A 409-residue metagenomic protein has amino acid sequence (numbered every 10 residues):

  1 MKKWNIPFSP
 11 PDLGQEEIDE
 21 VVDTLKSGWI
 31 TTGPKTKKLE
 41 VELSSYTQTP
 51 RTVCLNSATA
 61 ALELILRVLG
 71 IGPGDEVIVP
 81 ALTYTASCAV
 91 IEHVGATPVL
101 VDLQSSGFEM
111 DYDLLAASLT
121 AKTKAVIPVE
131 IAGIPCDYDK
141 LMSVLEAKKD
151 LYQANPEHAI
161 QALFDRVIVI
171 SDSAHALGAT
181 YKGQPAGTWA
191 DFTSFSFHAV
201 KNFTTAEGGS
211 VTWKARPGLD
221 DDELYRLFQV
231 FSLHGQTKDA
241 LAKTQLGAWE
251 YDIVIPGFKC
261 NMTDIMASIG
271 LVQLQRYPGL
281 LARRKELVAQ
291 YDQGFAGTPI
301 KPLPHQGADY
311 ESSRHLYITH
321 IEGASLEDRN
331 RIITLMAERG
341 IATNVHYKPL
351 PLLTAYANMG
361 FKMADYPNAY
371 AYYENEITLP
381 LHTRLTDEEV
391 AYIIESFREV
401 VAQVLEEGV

Functional and structural regions predicted by a protein language model:
M1-W29, P34, D252-V254, P380: N-terminal "arm"/small-domain region of PLP-dependent enzymes with the aminotransferase-like
W29-E76, V90-E92, L100, K149-Q153: Phosphate-binding glycine-rich loop
K37-V41, T49-P50, A125-V129, I134 (+4 more regions): PLP-dependent aminotransferase class I/II
V53, I78, V99, I168-I170 (+3 more regions): Structural detector of well-ordered beta-strand residues that form the stable sheet scaffold of enzyme domains
R67-S173, T180: PLP-dependent aminotransferase-like
A89-I91, P185, I265: Hydrophobic/aromatic ligand-binding patch that stacks against planar heteroaromatic rings of cofactors or nucleotides
E157-T204, R226, W249-I253, P302: Conserved active-site segment immediately N-terminal to the catalytic lysine that forms the internal aldimine
H175, T188-K238, D264: Active-site PLP attachment segment
